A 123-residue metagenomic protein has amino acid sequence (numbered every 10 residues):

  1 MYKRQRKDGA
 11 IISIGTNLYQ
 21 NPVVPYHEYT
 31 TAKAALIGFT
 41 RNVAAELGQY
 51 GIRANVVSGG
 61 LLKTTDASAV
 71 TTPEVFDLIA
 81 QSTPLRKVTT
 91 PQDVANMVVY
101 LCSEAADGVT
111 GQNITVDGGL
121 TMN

Functional and structural regions predicted by a protein language model:
K3-R4, L47-Q49, L62, C102: A short hydrophobic alpha-helix cap/turn motif
T16: Residue(s) in the substrate-gating loop at a strand-loop-helix junction that position the organic substrate next
Q20, S58-A69: Short, flexible catalytic-loop segment of classical short-chain dehydrogenase/reductase
N21, V99, T110-N123: Short C-terminal tail/terminal secondary-structure segment of NAD(P)H-dependent dehydrogenase/reductase domains
N21-H27, Q49-Y50, R86, E104: Active-site loop immediately N-terminal to the catalytic Tyr-X3-Lys motif of short-chain dehydrogenase/reductase
A32, T40: Active-site helix of classical SDR
G48, R53, V109-G111: Short, small/polar-rich loop/turn modules that mediate ligand/substrate recognition or access, typified
T83-V94: A conserved structural motif in NAD(P)-dependent oxidoreductases
